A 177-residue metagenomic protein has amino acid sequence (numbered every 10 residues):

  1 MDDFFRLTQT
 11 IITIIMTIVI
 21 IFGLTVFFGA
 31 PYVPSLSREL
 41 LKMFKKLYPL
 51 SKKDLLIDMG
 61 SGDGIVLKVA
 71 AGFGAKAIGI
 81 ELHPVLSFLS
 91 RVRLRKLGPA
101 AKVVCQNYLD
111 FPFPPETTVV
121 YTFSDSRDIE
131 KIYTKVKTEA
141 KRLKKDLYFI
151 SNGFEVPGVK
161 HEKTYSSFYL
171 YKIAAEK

Functional and structural regions predicted by a protein language model:
M1-S51: S-adenosyl-L-methionine
K52-G62: Conserved class I S-adenosyl-L-methionine
G64-K68: Glycine-rich SAM-binding Motif I of class I
K76-E81: Conserved SAM-binding motif I beta-strand of class I
S90-R91: Conserved SAM-binding loop
L97-Y108: Conserved SAM-binding strand-loop segment of SAM-dependent methyltransferases
R127-E139: A short, conserved alpha-helix within the catalytic core of class I
K144-E155: Conserved beta-strand signature within the Rossmann-like core of class I S-adenosyl-L-methionine
